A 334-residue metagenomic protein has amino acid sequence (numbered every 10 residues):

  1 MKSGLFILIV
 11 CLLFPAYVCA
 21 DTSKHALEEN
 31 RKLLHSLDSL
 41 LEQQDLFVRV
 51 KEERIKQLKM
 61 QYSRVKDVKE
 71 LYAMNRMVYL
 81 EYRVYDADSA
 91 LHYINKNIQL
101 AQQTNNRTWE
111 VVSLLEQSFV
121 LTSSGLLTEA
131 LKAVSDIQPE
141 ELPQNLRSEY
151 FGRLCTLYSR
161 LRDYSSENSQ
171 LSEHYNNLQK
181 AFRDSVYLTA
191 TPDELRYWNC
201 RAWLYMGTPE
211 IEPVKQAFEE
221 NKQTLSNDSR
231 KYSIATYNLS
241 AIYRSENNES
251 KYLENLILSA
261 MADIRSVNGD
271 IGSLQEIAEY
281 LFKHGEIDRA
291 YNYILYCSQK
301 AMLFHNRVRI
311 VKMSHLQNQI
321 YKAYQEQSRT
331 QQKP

Functional and structural regions predicted by a protein language model:
G4-L5, F14-T330: A "functional boundary" signal
